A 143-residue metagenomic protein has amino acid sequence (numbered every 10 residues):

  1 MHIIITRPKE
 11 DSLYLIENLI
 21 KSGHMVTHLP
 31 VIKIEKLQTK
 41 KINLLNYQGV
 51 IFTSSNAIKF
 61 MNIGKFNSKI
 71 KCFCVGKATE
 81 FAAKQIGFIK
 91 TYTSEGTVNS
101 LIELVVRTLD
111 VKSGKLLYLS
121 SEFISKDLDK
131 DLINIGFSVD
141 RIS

Functional and structural regions predicted by a protein language model:
M1-S143: Signature of uroporphyrinogen-III synthase
